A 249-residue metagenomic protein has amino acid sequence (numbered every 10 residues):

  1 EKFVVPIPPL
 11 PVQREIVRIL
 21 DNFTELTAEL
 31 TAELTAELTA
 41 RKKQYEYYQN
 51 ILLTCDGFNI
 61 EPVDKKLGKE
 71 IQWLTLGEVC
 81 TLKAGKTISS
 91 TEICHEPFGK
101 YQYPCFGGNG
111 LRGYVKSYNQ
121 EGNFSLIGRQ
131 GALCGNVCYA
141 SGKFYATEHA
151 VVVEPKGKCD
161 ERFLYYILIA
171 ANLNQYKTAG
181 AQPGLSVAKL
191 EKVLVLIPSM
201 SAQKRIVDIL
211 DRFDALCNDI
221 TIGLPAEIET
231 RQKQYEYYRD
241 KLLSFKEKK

Functional and structural regions predicted by a protein language model:
E1-K249: Charged, alpha-helix-forming regions
